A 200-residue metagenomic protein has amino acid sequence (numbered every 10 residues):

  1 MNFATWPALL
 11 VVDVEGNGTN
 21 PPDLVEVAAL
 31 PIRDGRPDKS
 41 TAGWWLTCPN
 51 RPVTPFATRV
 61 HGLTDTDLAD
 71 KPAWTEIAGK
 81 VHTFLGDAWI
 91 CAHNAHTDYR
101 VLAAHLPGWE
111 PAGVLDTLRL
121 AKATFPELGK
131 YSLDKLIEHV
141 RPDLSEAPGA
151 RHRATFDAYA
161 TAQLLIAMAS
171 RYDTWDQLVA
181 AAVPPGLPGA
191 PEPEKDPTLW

Functional and structural regions predicted by a protein language model:
M1-A112, P126-K130, D134-H152: Conserved non-catalytic scaffold segment of RNase H-like nuclease domains
M1-F3, A162-W200: Acidic two-metal-ion nuclease catalytic site recognized across multiple nuclease folds, prominently DnaQ/RNase D-T
H105, A123, H139, L164-R171: Active-site catalytic microenvironments for nucleophilic, acid-base chemistry
P111-A121: Short, acidic/small-residue loops that bind anionic groups at enzyme active sites
T117, H139, A181: Short acidic/histidine-centered micro-motifs embedded in hydrophobic/aromatic stretches that mark compact functional
L144-P148, H152-A167: A charged, well-structured terminal subsegment
